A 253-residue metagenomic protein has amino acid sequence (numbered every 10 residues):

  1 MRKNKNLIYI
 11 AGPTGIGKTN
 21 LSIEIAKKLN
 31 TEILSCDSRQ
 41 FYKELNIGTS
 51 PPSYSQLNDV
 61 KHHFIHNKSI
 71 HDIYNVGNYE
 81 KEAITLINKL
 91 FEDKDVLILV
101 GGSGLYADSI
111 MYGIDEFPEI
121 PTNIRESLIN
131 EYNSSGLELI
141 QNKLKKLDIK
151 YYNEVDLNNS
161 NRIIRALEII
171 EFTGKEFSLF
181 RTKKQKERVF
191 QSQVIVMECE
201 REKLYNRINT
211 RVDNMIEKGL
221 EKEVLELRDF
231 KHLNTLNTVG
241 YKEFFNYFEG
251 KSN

Functional and structural regions predicted by a protein language model:
M1-N253: Phosphate/pyrophosphate-binding catalytic cores of soluble transferases and nucleic-acid-acting enzymes
